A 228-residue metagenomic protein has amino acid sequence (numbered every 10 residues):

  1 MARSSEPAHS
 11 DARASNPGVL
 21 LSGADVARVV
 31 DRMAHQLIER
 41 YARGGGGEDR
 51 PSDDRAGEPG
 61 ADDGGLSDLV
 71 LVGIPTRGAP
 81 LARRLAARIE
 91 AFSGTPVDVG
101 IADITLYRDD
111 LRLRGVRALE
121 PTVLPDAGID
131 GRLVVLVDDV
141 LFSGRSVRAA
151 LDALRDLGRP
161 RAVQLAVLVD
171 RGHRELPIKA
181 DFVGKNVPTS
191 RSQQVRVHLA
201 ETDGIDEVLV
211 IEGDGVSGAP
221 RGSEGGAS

Functional and structural regions predicted by a protein language model:
M1-S228: PRPP-associated nucleotide enzymes
